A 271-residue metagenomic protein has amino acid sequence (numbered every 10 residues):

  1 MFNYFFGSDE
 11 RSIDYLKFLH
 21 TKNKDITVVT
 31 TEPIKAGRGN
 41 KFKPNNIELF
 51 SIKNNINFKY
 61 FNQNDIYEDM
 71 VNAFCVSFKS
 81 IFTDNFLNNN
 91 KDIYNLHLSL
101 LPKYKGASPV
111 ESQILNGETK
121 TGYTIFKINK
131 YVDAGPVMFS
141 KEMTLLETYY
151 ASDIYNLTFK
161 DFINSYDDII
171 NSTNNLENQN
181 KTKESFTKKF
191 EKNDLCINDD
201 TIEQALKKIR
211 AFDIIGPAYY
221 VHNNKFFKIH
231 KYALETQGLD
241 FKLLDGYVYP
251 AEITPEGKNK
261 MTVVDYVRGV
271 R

Functional and structural regions predicted by a protein language model:
M1-I214, Y220, K225, G246-Y249 (+2 more regions): One-carbon transfer enzymes
I215-Y219, Q237-D240: Short, acidic/polar N-cap/turn motifs at the starts of alpha helices
F226, H230: Surface-exposed interaction regions that form or flank ligand-binding interfaces
K231-G257, V264-D265: Low-complexity, glycine/alanine/valine/leucine- and proline-rich hydrophobic stretches
